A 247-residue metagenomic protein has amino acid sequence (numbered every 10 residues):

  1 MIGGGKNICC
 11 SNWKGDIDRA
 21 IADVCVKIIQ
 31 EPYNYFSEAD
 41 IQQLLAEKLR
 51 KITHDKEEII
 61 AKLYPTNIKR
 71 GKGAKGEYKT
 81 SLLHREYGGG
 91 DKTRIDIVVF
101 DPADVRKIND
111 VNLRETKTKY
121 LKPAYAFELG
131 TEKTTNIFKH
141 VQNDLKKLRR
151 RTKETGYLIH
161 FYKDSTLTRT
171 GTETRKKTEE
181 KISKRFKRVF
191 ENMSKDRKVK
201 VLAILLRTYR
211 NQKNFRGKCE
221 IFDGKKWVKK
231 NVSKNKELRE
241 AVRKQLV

Functional and structural regions predicted by a protein language model:
M1-R50: Charged, often low-complexity linker/regulatory segments
F36, D40-Y64, D91-T93: Short, well-structured hydrophobic secondary-structure segments
I59-K119: Active-site metal-binding core of divalent-cation-utilizing nuclease and nuclease-like domains
I97-D101, K122-K133, L148: Conserved catalytic cores of phosphodiester-cleaving nucleases, focusing on short active-site segments
R106-V111, E132-K147, L167-T172: Active-site-adjacent loop/helix micro-motif of nuclease/hydrolase catalytic cores
K122-P123, K153-T155: Short glycine-/polar-rich loops that comprise or flank the Walker A/P-loop and associated switch/sensor motifs
A126, Y157-H160: Structural beta-sheet core signal
K146, I159-V247: Domain-level recognition of nuclease-like catalytic cores that cleave nucleotide substrates
